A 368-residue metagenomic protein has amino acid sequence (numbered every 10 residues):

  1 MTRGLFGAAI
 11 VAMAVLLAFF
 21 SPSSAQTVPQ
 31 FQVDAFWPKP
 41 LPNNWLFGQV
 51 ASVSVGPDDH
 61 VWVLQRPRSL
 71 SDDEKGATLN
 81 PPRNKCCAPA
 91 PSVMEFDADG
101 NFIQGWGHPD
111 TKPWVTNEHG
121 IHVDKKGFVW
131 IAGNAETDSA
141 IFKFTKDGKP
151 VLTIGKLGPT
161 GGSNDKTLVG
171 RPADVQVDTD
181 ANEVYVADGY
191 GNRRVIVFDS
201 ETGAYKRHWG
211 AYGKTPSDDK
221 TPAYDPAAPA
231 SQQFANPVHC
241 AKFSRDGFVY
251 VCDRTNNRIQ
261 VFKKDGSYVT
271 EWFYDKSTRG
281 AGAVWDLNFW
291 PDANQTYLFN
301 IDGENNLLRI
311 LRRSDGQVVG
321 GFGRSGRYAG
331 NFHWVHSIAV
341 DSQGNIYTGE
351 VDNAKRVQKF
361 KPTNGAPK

Functional and structural regions predicted by a protein language model:
M1-R3: N-terminal secretory signal peptides that target proteins for export/translocation
G7-F19: Bacterial N-terminal signal peptides
S24-K368: Eukaryotic scaffold repeat domains enriched in small/polar residues
